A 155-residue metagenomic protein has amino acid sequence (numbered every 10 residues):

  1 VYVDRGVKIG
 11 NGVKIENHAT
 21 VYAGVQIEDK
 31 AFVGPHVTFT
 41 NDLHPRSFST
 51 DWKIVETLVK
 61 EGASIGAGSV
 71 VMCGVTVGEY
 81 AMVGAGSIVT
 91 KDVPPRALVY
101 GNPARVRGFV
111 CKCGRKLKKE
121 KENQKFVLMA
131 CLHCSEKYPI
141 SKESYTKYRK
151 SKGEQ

Functional and structural regions predicted by a protein language model:
V1-Y100, A104-V106: Structural signal for interior beta-strand "rungs" in well-ordered beta-sheet cores of soluble enzyme domains
V106-F109, M129: Cys/His-enriched microdomains
C111, C131-C134: Short cysteine-rich clusters marking metal-coordination/redox-active sites
G114-K116, K137: Cys/His-rich metal-chelating microdomains
K119-E120, P139-E143: Short, non-ligating residues that shape and space the ligands of small metal-coordination modules and catalytic
E120-L128: Short linker/helix segments within small regulatory modules
A130-C131, Y138-I140: Alpha-helical "lid/cap" subdomains adjacent to substrate-binding clefts that gate access and reposition the ligand
Y145-Q155: Short, intrinsically disordered terminal segments enriched in charged and Pro/Gly residues
